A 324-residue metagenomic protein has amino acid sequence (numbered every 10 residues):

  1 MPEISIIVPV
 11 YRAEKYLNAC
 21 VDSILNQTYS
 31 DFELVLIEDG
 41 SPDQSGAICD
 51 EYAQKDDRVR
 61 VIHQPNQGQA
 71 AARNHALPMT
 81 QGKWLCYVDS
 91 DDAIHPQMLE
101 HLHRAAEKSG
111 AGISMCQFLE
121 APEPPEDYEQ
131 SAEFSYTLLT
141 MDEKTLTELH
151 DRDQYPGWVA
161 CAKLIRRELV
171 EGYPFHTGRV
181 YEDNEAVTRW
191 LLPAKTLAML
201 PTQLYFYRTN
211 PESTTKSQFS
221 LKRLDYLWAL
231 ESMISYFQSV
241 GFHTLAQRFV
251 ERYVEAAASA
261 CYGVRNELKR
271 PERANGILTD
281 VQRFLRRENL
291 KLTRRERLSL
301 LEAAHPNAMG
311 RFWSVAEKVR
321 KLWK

Functional and structural regions predicted by a protein language model:
M1-L25: N-proximal low-complexity "stem/linker" segments adjacent to membrane-targeting elements
P2-I4, L25-L36, Q44, D56-R60 (+1 more regions): Short loop->beta transition adjacent to catalytic acidic/histidine clusters or analogous donor-positioning motifs
N18, F32, D43-E51, A93 (+1 more regions): Acidic helix N-cap motif at the loop->helix transition within catalytic regions of sugar-transfer enzymes
S23, S30, E38-A47, P65 (+1 more regions): A conserved acidic beta->alpha catalytic loop
Q64-T80, Y87-A93: Glycine-rich, basic loop-to-helix element that forms the pyrophosphate-binding segment of sugar-nucleotide handling
Q69, S90-A198, E212-Q218: Donor-binding/catalytic cores of nucleotide-activated saccharide and glycerol-phosphate transferases/polymerases
L204-N210, S217-L245, S259, G263-N289: Catalytic core of nucleotide-sugar-dependent glycosyltransferases
N266-K324: Membrane-interface aromatic/basic loop that binds lipid-linked glycans or pyrophosphate carriers, typified by
